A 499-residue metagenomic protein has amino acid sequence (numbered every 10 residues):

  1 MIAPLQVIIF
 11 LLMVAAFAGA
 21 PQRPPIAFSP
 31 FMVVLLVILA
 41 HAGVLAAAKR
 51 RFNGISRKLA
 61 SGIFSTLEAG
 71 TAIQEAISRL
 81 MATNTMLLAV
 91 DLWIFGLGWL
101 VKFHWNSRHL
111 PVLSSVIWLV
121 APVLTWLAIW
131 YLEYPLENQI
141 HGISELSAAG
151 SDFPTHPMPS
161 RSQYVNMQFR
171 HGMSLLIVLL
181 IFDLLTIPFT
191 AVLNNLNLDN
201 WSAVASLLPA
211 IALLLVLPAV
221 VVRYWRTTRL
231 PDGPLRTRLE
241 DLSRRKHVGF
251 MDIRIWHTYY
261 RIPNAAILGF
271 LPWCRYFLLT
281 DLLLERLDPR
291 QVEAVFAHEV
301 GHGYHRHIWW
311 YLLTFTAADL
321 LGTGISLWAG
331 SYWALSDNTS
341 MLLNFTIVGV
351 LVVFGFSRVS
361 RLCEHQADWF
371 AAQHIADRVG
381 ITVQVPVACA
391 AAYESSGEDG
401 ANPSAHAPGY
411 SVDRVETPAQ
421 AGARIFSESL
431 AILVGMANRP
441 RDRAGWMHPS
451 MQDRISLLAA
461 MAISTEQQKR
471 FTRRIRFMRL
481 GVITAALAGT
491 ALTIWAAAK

Functional and structural regions predicted by a protein language model:
M1-I2, K499: Short, strongly hydrophobic alpha-helical membrane anchors
I2-W333, G355-G489: Polar-ligand-bearing catalytic/cofactor-coordination segments of membrane-embedded or membrane-tethered inner-membrane
P209-A212, S340-F345: A structural motif
Y332-S336, A498-K499: Helix-termination/interfacial motifs at the ends of transmembrane alpha-helices
L343-R358: Hydrophobic alpha-helical transmembrane segments of polytopic membrane proteins
G489-K499: Juxtamembrane boundary at the C-terminal end of a transmembrane helix
